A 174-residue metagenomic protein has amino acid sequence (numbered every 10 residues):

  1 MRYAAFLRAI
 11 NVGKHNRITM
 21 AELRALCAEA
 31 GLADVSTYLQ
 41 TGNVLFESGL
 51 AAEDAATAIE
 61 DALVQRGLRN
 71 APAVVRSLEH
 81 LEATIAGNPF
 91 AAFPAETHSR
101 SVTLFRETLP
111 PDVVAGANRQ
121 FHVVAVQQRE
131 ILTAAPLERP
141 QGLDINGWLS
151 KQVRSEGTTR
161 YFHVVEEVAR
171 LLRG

Functional and structural regions predicted by a protein language model:
M1-T41, L45-G174: Surface-exposed, charge/polar-rich loops and edge strands
